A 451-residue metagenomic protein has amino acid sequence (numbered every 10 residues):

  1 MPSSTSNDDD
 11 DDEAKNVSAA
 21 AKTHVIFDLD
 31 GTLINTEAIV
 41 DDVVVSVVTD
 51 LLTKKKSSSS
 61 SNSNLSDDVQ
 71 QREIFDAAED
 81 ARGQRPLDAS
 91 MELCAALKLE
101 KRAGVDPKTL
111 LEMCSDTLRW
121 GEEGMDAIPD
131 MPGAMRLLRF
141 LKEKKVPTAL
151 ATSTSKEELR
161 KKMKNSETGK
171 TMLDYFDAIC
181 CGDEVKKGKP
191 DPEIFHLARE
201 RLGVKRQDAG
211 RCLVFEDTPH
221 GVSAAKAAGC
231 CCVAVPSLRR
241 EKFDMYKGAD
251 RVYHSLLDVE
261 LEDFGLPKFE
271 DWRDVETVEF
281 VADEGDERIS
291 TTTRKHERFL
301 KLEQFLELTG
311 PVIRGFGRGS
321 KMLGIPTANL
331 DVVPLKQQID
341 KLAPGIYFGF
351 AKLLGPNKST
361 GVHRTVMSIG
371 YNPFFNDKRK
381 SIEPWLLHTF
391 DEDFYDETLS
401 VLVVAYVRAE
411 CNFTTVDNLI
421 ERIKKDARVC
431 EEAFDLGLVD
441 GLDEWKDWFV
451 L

Functional and structural regions predicted by a protein language model:
M1-T23, F27, K55-V69, L257 (+3 more regions): Eukaryotic N-terminal low-complexity, Ser/Thr- and Lys/Arg-rich leader segments that predominantly function as
P2-D8, D12-K22, R139, S155-R288: Asp-based, Mg2+/Mn2+-dependent phosphohydrolase catalytic module
S18-K144, E157-R160: N-terminal helical cap/lid subdomain that shapes the substrate entry/recognition surface in HAD-like hydrolases
L33, D130, T148, K187 (+1 more regions): Conserved SAM-binding loop
T49, C230, K424-R428: Solvent-exposed alpha-helix faces
R82, A103, A127, T152 (+3 more regions): A structural signal for short, well-ordered beta-strand elements
K144-V146, C230: Short phosphate-binding/catalytic loops that engage adenosine nucleotides
R294-L451: Phosphate/ribose-recognition catalytic cores of enzymes acting on nucleotide-derived substrates
